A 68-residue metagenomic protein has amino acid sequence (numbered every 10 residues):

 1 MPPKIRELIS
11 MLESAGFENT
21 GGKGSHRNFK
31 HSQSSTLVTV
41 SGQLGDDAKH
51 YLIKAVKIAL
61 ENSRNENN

Functional and structural regions predicted by a protein language model:
M1-G21, K30-N68: Basic nucleic-acid-binding interfaces
